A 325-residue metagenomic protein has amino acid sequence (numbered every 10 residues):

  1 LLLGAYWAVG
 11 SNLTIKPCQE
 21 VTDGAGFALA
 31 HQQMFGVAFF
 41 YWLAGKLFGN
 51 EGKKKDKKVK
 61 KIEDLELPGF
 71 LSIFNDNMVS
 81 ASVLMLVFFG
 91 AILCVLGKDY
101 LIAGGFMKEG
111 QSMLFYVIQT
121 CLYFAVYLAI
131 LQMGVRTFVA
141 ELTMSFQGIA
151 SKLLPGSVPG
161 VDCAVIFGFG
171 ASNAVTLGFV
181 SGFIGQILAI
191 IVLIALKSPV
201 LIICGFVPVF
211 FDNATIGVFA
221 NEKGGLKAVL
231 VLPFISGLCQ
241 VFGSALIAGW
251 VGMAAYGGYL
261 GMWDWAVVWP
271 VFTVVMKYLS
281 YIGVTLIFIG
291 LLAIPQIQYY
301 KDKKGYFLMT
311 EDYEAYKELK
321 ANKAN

Functional and structural regions predicted by a protein language model:
L1-M144, L153-D162, G252-N325: Signature of multi-pass transmembrane helix bundles
M144-Q147, P233-F234: Re-entrant/interfacial helical elements at transmembrane boundaries that shape and gate the permeation pathway
C163-A245, G249: Hydrophobic alpha-helical bundle architecture
